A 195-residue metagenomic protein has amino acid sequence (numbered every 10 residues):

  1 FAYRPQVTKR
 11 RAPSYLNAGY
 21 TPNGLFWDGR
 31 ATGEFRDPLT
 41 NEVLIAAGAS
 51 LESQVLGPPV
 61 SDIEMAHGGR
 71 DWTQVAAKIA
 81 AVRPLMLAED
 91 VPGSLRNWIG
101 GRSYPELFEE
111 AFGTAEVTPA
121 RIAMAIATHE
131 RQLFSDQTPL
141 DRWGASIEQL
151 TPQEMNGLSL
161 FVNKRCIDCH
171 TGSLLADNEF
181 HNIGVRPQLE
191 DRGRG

Functional and structural regions predicted by a protein language model:
F1-L44, T138-G195: Short glycine/threonine-rich turn/loop motifs
R10, A18-I99, A111: Glycine/proline-centered hinge or cleavage motifs at structural transition points of membrane proteins
R11, A47-S50, T118-A125, R165: Residue-level detector of well-ordered alpha-helical segments, enriched for hydrophobic/aromatic packing positions
D62, T73-Q74, K78-M155, S159 (+1 more regions): Post-cleavage N-terminal segment of exported redox proteins
